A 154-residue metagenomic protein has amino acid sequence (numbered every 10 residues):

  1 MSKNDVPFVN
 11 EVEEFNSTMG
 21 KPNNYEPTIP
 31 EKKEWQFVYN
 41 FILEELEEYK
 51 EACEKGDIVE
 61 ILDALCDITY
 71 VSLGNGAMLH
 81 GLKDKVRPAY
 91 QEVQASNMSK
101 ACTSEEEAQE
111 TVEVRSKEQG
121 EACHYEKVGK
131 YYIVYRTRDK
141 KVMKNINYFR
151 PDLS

Functional and structural regions predicted by a protein language model:
M1-S154: Flexible "arm" and connector segments at domain edges
